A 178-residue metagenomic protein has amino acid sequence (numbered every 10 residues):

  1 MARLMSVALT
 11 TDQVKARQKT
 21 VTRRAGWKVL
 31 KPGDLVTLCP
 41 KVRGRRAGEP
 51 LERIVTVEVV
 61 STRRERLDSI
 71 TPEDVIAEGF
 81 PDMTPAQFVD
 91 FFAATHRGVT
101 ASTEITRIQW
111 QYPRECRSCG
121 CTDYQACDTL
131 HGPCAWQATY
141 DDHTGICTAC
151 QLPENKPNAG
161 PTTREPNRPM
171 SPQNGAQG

Functional and structural regions predicted by a protein language model:
M1-Y112, Q177-G178: Structured alpha/beta reader/binder surfaces that contact nucleic acids or chromatin modification marks
Q111-E115, L152-P157: Low-complexity, Pro/Thr/Ser/Gly/Ala-rich linker/spacer regions in secreted, extracellular modular proteins
Q111-R114, T122, D141-D142: Flanking scaffold residues of small Cys/His-coordinated metal-binding clusters
E115-S118, I146: The −1 position to Zn-ligating cysteines in a subset of zinc-ribbon hairpins
G120, A135, Q151: Cys/His-coordinated zinc-binding microdomains
Y124-C127, T139, N155: Short functional micro-motifs and their immediate structural scaffolds
L130-T144: Short linker/helix segments within small regulatory modules
N155-G178: Short, intrinsically disordered terminal segments enriched in charged and Pro/Gly residues
